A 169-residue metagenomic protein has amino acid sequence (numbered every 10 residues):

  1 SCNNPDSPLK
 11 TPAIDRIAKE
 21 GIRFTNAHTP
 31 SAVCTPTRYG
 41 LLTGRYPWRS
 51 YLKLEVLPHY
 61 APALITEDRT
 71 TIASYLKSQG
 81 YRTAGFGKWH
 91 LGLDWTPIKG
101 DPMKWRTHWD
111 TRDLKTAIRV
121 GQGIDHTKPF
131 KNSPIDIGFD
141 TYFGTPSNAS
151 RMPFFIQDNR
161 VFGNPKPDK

Functional and structural regions predicted by a protein language model:
S1-K169: Formylglycine-dependent sulfatase
